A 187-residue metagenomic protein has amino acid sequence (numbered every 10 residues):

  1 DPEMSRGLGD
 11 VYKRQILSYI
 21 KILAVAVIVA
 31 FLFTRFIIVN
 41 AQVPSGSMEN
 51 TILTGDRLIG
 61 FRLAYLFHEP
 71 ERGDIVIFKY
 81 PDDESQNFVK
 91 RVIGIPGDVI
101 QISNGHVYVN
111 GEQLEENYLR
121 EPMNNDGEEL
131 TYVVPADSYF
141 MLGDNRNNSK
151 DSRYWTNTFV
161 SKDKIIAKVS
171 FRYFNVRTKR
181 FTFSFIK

Functional and structural regions predicted by a protein language model:
D1-Y12: Single conserved hydrophobic/aromatic residue that forms the stacking wall/gate of nucleotide- or nucleobase-binding
I16-T131: Feature for secretory/organellar precursors and membrane-associated catalytic proteins
E49, T156-V160: Short, conserved loop/turn and helix-capping segments at secondary-structure boundaries that abut family-defining
A64, S152-N157, A167-K187: Extracytoplasmic/periplasmic terminal helices and flexible tails
F67, N148-S149: Active-site environment of divalent metal-dependent phosphoester hydrolases
Y132-S138: Active-site metal-binding motif and surrounding structural segment of the metallo-beta-lactamase
G143: Phosphate/adenylate-binding glycine loop and adjacent helical scaffold
